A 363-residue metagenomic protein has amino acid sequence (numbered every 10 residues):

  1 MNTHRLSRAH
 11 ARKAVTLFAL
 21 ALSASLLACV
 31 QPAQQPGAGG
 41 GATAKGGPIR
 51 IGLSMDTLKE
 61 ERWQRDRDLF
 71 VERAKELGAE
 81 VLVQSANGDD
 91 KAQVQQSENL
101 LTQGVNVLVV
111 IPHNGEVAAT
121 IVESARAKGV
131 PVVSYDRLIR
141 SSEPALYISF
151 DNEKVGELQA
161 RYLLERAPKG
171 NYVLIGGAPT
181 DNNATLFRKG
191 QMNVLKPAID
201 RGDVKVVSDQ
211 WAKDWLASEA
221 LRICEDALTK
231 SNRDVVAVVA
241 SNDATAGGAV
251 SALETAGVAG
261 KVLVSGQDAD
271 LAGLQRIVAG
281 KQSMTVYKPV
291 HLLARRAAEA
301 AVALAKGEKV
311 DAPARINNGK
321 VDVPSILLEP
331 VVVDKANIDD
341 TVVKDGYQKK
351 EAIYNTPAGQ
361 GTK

Functional and structural regions predicted by a protein language model:
N2-F18: Bacterial N-terminal signal peptides that target proteins for export
L6, A24, A38-G40: Generic alpha-helical structural signal
T16-A28: Bacterial N-terminal signal peptides
A28-K363: A residue-level marker of the well-folded mature domains of exported/periplasmic proteins
